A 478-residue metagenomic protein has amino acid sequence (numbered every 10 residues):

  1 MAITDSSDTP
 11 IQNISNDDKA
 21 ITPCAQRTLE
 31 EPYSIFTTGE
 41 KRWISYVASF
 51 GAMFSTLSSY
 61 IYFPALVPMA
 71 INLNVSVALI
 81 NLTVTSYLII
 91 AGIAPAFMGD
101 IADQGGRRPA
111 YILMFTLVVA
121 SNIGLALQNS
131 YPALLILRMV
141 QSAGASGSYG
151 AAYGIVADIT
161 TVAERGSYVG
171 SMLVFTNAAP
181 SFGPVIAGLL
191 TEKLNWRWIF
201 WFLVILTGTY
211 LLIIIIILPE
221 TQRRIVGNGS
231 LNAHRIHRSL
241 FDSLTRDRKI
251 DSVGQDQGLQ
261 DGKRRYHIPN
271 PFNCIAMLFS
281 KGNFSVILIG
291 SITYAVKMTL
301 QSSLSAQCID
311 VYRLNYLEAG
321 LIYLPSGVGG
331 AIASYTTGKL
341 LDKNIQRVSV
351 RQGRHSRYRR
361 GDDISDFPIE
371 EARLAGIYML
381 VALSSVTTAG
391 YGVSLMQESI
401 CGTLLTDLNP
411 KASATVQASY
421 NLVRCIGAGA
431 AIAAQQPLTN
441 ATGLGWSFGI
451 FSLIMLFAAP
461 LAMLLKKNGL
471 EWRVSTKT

Functional and structural regions predicted by a protein language model:
M1-S58, V67, I71: Cytosolic juxtamembrane N-terminal segment immediately preceding the first transmembrane helix of multi-pass
A2-I3, E31-G39, R165-S167, E192-K281 (+3 more regions): Central mid-sequence intracellular linker of multi-pass
W43-V77, I93-A94, M98, S148 (+1 more regions): Extracytoplasmic
T56, T85-L88, A110, A126 (+5 more regions): C-terminal transmembrane bundle
S58, L73-N74, F97, G105-G106 (+3 more regions): Helix-breaking motifs and short loop linkers at transmembrane-helix boundaries and internal kinks in secondary membrane
I93-P132: Conserved MFS/SLC helix-loop-helix module at the cytosolic interface between two early adjacent transmembrane helices
L137-N177: Cytoplasmic helix-loop-helix junction between adjacent transmembrane helices in 12-TM secondary transporters
E164-E192, W198-W201, L206-Y210, S326-S334 (+1 more regions): Glycine-rich segments within core transmembrane alpha-helices of 12-TM secondary carriers
